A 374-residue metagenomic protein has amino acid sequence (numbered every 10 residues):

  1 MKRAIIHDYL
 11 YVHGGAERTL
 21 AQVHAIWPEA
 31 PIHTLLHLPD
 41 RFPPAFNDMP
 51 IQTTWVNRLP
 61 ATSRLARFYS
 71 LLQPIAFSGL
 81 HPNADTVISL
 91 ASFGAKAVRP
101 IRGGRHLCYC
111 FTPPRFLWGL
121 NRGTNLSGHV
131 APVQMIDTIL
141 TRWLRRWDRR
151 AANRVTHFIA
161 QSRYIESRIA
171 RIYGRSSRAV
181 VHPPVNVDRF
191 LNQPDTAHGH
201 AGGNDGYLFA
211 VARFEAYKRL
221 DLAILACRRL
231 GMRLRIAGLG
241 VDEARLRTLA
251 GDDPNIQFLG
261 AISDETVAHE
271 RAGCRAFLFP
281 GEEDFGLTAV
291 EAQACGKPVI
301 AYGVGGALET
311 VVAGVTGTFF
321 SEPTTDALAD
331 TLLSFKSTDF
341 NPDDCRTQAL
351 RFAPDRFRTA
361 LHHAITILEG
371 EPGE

Functional and structural regions predicted by a protein language model:
E29-K96: Active-site donor-binding segments of glycosyltransferases and PAPS-dependent sulfotransferases
L126-F158, E166: Membrane-proximal helix-turn-helix segments that form the acceptor-binding/catalytic region of lipid-linked
P194-K218, I224-R235: Conserved donor-binding/catalytic core segment of Leloir-type glycosyltransferases
L208, A272-D284, K297: Acidic donor-binding loop of glycosyltransferase active sites
A244-T266: Nucleotide-activated donor-binding/catalytic signature segment of Leloir-type glycosyltransferases, i.e., the conserved
P298-A301, V311: Short hydrophobic beta-strand element within catalytic cores of glycosyltransferases and related nucleotide-activated
A313-G314, T318-T325, L332-D339: Conserved acidic donor-binding segment of nucleotide-sugar-dependent glycosyltransferases
P323, S337-T366: A charged, aromatic-enriched C-terminal amphipathic alpha-helix characteristic of glycosyltransferases across folds
